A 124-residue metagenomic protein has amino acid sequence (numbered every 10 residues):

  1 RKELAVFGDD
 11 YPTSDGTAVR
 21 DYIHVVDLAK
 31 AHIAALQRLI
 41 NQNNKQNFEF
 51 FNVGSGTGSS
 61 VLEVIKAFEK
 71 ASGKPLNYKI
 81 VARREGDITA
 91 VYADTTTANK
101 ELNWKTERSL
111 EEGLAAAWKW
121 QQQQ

Functional and structural regions predicted by a protein language model:
R1-Q124: C-terminal substrate-binding subdomain of Rossmann-fold SDR/epimerase-dehydratase oxidoreductases
